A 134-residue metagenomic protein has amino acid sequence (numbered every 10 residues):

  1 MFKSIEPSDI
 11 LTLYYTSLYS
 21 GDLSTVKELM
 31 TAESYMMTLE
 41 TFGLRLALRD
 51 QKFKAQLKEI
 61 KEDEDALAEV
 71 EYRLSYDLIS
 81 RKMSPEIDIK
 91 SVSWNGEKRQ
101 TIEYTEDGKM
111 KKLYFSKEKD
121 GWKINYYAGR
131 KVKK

Functional and structural regions predicted by a protein language model:
M1-S24, E28, A32-M37: Short, low-complexity N-terminal intrinsically disordered segments enriched in polar/charged residues
K3, K54, Y127-A128: Compositionally biased, low-structure terminal segments
S24, E28-W94: Short solvent-exposed beta->alpha transition segments
E69-K134: Exposed beta-sheet edge and beta->alpha loop/turn motif
